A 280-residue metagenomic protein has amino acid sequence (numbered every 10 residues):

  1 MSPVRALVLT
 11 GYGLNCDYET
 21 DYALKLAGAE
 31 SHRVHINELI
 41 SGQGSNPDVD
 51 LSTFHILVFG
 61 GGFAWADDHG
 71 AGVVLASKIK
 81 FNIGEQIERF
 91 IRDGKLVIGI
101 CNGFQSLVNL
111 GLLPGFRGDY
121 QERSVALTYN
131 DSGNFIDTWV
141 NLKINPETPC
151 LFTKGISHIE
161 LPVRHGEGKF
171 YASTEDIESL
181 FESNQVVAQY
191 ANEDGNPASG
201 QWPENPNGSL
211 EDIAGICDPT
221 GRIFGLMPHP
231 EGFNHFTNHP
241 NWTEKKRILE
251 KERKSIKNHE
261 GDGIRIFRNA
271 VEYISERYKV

Functional and structural regions predicted by a protein language model:
M1-I100, F104-E122, T128-I136, P197 (+2 more regions): N-terminal beta1-alpha1 cap of cysteine-dependent amidohydrolase-like domains
I136-T138, S183: A short, compositionally biased
I144-V280: C-terminal and late-domain segments of enzyme folds
